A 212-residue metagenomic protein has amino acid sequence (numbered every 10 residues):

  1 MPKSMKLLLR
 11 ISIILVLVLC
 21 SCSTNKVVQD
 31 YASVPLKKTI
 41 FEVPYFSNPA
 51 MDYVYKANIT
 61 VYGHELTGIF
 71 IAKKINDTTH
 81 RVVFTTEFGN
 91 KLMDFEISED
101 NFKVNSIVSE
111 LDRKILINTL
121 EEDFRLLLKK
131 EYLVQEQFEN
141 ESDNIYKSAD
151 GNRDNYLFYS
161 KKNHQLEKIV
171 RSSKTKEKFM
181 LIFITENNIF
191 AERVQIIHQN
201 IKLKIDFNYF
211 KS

Functional and structural regions predicted by a protein language model:
K6-I14: Sec-dependent signal peptide recognition, specifically the positively charged N-region followed immediately by
V18-S21: C-terminal motif of bacterial Sec signal peptides marking the signal peptidase cleavage site
S23-K26: Bacterial signal peptide processing site
Y45-Y62: A short, Trp-centered hydrophobic/proline-enriched beta-strand micro-motif
A57-V61, L66-N90: N-terminal beta-strand/beta-hairpin edge segment
F84-F88, I97-N101, S106-E110, S173 (+2 more regions): A mature extracytoplasmic/lumenal domain signature
F102-V134: Acidic/charged, solvent-exposed loop-and-adjacent secondary-structure segments enriched in E/D, K/R, S/T, and G/P
S142-S212: Gly/Pro-enriched, hydrophobic low-complexity segments that function as extracytoplasmic propeptides/linkers
